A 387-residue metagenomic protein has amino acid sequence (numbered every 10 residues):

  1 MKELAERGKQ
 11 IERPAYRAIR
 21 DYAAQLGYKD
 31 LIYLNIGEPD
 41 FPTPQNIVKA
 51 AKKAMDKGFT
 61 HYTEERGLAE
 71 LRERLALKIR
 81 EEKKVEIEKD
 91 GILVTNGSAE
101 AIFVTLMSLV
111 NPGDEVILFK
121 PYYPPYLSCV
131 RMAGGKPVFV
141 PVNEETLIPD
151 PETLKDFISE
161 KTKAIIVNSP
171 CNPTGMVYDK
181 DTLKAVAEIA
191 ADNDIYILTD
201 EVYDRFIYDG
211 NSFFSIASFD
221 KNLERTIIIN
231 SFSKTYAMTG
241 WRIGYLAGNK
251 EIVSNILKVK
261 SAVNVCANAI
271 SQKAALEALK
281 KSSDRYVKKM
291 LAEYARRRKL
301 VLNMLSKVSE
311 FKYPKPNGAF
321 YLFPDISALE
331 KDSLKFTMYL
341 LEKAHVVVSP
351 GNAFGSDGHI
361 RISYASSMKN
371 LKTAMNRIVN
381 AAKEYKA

Functional and structural regions predicted by a protein language model:
K2-L4, Q10-E12, L26-I32, E38-A54 (+1 more regions): PLP-dependent class I/II
Y22, L77, Y385: Short regulatory "switch" loops immediately downstream of catalytic or recognition motifs within protein catalytic
K52, D56-T60, R80: Generic short alpha-helical segment signal, independent of protein family or function, capturing local helix propensity
H61-Y62, Y203: Intrinsically disordered, tyrosine-centered linear signaling motifs in cytosolic regions
Y62-T95: Conserved N-terminal alpha-helix of the aminotransferase class I/II PLP-enzyme fold
